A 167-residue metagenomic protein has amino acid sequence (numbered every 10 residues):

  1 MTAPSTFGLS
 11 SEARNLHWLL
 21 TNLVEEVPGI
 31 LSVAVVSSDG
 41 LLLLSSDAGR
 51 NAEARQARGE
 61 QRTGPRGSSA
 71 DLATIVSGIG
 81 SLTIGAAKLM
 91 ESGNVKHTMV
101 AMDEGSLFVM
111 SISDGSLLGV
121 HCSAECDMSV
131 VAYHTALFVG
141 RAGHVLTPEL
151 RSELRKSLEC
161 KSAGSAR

Functional and structural regions predicted by a protein language model:
T2-S32, S38-R167: Acidic, low-complexity cytosolic segments
